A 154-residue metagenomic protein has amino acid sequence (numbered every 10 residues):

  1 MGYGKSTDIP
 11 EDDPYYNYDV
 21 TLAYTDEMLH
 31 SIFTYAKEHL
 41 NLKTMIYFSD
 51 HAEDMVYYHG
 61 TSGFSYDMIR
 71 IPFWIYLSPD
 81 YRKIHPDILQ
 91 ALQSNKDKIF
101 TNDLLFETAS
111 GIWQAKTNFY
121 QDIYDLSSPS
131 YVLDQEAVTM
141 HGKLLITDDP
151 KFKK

Functional and structural regions predicted by a protein language model:
M1-K154: Catalytic domains that recognize anionic headgroups
